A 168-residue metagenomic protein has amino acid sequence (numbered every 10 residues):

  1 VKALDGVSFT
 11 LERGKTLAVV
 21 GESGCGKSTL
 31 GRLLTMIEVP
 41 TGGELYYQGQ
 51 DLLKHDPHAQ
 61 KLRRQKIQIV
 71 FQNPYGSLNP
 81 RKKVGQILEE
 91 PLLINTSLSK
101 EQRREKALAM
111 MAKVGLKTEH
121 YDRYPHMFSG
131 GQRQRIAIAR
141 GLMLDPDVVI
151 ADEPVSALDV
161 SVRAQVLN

Functional and structural regions predicted by a protein language model:
V1-N168: ABC transporter nucleotide-binding domains
